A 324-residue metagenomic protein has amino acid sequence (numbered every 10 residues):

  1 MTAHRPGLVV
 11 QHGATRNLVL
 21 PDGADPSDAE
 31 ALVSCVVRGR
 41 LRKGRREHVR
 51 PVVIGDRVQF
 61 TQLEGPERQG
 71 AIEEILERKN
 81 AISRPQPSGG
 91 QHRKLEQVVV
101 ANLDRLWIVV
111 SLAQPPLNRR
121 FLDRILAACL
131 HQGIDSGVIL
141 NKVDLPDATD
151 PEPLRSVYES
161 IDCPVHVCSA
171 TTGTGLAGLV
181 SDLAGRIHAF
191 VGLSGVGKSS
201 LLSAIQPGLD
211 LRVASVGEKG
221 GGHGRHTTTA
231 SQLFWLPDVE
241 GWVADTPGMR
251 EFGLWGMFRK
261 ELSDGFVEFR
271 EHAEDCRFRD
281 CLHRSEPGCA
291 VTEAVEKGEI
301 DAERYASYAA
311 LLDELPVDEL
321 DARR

Functional and structural regions predicted by a protein language model:
M1-G23: Accessory interdomain/linker segments of ATP-dependent helicases and helicase-like nucleic-acid enzymes that mediate
A3, T15, A31, R40 (+7 more regions): Helix-rich effector regions associated with P-loop NTPase G domains
P26-R38: A short macromolecule-binding patch
I108-S111, I139-N141: Conserved beta-strand segments of the P-loop GTPase G domain that flank and frequently precede/overlap
R119-V167, Y308-A309, E314: Charged, amphipathic alpha-helical linker segments immediately N-terminal to NTP-binding catalytic cores
L145-V196: Canonical P-loop GTPase G-domain recognition
S199-L211: A conserved segment at the C-terminal end of the G1
